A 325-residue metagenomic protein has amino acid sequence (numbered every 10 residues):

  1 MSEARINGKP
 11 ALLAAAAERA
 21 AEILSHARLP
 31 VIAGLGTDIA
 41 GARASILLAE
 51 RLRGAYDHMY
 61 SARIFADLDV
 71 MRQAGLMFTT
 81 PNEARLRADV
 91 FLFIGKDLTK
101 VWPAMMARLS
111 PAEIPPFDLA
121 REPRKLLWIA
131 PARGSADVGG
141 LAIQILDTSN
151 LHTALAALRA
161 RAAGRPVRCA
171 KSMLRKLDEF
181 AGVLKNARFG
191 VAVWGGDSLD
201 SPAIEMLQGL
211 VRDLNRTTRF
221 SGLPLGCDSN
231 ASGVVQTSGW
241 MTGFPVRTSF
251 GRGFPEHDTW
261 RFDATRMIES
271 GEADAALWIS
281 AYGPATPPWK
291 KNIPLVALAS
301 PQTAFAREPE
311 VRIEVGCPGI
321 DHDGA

Functional and structural regions predicted by a protein language model:
M1-I6: N-terminal juxtadomain amphipathic helix that follows a signal peptide/anchor or precedes a small N-terminal auxiliary
G8-A11, R168: Short, surface-exposed alpha-helical recognition segments that flank or form part of ligand/macromolecule-binding
P10-L13, R19, H26, P30-A44 (+4 more regions): Gly/Ser/Thr-rich loops at beta-strand to alpha-helix junctions that form or flank small-molecule/cofactor-binding
A14-E18, R175-D178: Short, contiguous clusters of charged residues that form electrostatic/catalytic patches at enzyme active sites, used
E18-A21, T80: Short secondary-structure capping/turn segments at boundaries of alpha-helices and beta-strands
S25-L29, G54, K291-N292: Short glycine/proline-enriched coil/turn segments at helix->beta-strand junctions
V31-L86, N215-F254: Anionic-ligand anchoring segments at beta-strand to alpha-helix junctions in alpha/beta enzyme folds, i.e., glycine
L68-R219, P245, S249-A325: Non-catalytic alpha/beta scaffold blocks inside enzyme catalytic domains
